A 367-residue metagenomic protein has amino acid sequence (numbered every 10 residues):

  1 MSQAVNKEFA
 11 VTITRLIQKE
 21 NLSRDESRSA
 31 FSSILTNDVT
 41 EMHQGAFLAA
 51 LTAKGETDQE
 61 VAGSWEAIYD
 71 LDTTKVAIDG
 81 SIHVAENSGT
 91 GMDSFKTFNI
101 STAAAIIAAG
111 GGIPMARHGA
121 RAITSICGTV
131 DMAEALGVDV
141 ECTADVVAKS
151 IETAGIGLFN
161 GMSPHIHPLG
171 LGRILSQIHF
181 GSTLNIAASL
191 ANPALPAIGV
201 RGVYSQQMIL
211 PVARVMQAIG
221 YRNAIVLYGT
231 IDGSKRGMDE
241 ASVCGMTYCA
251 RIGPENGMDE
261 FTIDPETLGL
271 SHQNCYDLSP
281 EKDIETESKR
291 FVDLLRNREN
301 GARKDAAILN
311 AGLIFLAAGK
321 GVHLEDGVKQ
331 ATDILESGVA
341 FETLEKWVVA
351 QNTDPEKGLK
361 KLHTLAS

Functional and structural regions predicted by a protein language model:
S2-E8, L16-A62, Y69-D79, A306-A307: N-terminal glycine-rich anion-binding loops that anchor highly charged ligand groups
Q3-E8, R15, D70-T73, T97 (+2 more regions): Glycine-rich anion-binding loops and their surrounding alpha/beta cores
Q3-Q18, V84-T90, A116: N-terminal small/glycine-rich loop or linker at the start of catalytic domains across soluble metabolic enzymes
S23, T40-E41, T57, P114 (+3 more regions): Helix N-cap / loop-to-helix initiation motif
A46, T102-I107, A306, N310-L313: Short amphipathic alpha-helical face segments that pack within enzyme cores and frequently flank/anchor catalytic
L48, F98-A154: A glycine-rich phosphate/pyrophosphate-binding beta-strand-loop-alpha-helix module
G55-G119: Active-site cofactor/substrate anionic-group-binding motifs, chiefly glycine- and Lys/Arg-rich phosphate-binding loops
S88-S94, G119-S125, P164, T230-D232: Acidic, glycine-rich active-site loops and adjacent beta-strand->loop/helix elements that engage anionic groups
